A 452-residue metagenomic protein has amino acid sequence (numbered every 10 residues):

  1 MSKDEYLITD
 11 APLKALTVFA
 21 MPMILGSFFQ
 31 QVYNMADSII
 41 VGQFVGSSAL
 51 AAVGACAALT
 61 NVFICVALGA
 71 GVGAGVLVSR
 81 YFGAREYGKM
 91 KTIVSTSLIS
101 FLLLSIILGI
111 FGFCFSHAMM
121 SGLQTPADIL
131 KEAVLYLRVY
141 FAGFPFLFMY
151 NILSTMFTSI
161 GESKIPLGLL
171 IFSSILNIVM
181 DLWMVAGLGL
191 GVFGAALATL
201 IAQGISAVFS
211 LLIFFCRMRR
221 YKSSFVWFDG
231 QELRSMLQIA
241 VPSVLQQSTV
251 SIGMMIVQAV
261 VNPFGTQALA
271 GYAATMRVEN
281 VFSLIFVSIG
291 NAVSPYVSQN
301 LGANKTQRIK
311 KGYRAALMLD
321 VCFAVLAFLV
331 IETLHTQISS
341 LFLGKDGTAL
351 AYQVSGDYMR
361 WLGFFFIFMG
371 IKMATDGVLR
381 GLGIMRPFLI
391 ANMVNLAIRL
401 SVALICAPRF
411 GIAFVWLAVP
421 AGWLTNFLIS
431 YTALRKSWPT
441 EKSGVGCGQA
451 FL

Functional and structural regions predicted by a protein language model:
M1-A20, V78-G143, G187-V241, V297-F364 (+1 more regions): Short alpha-helical transmembrane segments in multi-pass integral membrane proteins
I8-F44, A58-G73, L77, L102-G109 (+4 more regions): N-terminal transmembrane alpha-helices
V18, V41-N61, A127-E132, V192-F193 (+5 more regions): Interfacial/gating helices of multi-pass transporter permease domains
V18-D37, V139, S173, A202-S206 (+3 more regions): Transmembrane helical elements of multi-pass membrane transporters/channels
F28, V32-L50, M120-A127, W183-L190 (+6 more regions): Helix-terminus/linker motif at the lipid-water interface of multi-pass membrane proteins
L50-I110, L147-P166, G271-H335, M369-G383 (+1 more regions): Small-residue-rich hydrophobic transmembrane alpha-helices
V62-C65, N177-D181, S206-L211, V281-L284 (+3 more regions): Hydrophobic transmembrane alpha-helices of multi-pass small-molecule transporters
G71, Y140-T158, P166-S174, A195-V208 (+4 more regions): Short runs within selected transmembrane alpha-helices of multi-pass transporters and secretion channels
